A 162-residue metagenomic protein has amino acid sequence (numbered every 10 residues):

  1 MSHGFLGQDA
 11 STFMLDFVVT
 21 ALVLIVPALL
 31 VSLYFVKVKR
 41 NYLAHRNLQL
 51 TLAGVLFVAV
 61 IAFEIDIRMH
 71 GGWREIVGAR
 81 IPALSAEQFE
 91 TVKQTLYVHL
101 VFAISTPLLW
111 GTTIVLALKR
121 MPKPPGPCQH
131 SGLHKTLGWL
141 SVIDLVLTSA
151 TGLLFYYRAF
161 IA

Functional and structural regions predicted by a protein language model:
M1-A162: Alpha-helical membrane insertion/targeting regions
